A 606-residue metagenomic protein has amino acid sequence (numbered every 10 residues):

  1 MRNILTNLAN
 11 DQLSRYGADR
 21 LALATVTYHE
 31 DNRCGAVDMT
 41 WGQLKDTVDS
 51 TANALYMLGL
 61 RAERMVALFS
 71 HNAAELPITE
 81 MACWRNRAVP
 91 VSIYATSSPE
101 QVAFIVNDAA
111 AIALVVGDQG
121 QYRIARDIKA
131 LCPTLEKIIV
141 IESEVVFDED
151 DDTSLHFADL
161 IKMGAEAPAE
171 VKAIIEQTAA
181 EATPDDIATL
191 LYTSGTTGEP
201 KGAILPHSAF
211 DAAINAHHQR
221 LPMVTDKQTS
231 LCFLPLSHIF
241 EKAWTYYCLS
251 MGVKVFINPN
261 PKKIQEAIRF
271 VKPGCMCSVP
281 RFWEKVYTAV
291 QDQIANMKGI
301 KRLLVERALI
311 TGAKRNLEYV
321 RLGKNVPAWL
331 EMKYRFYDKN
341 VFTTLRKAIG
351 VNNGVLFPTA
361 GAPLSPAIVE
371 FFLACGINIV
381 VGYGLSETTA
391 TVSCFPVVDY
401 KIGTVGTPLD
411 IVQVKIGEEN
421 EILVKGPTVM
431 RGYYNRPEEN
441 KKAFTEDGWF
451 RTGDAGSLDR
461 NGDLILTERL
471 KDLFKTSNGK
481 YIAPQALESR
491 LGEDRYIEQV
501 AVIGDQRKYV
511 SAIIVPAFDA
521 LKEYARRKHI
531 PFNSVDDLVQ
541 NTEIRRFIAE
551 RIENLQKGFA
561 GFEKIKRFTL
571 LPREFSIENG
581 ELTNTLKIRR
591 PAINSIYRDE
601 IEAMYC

Functional and structural regions predicted by a protein language model:
L21, A165-Y192, E199, M223-T229: Conserved pre-ATP/AMP-binding loop-to-beta segment of ANL
L23-A73, P77-M81, S98-A103, H156-I161 (+1 more regions): Conserved AMP-binding/adenylate-forming core of the ANL superfamily
H29-R33, Y122-T183, V290-T344: ANL superfamily adenylate-forming
D38-G42, A188-I214: Conserved AMP-binding A3 loop
V48-S50, A203-M223, T343: Conserved structural elements of the adenylate-forming
L58, R85-M163, F547: Structural core segment of the AMP-binding/adenylate-forming
D211-T229, L236-K339, N353: Conserved AMP-binding/adenylation subdomain of ANL enzymes
P408-T476, E493: Conserved ATP-binding/catalytic segment of the ANL
